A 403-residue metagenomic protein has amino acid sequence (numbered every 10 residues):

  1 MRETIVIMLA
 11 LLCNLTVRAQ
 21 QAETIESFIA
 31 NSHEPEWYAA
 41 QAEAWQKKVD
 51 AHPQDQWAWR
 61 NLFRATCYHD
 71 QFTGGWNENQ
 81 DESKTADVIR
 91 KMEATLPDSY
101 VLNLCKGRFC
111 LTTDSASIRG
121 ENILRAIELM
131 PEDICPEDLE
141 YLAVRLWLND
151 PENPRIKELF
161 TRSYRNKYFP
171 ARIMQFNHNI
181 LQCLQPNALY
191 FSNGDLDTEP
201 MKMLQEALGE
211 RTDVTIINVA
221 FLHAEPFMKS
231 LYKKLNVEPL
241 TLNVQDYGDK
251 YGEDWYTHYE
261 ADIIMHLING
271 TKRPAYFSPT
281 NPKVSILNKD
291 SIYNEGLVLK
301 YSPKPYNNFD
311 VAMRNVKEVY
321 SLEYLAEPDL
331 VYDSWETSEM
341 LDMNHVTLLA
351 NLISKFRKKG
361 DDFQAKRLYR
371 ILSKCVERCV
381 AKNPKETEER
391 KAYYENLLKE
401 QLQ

Functional and structural regions predicted by a protein language model:
M1-E23: Bacterial Sec-dependent N-terminal signal peptides
I5-M8, Q175-H178, E199-M203: Contiguous, well-ordered alpha-helical segments that form the cores/surfaces of helical PPI scaffolds
Q20-P186, E206-Q403: ER/secretory pathway lumenal C-terminal domains and tails of membrane proteins involved in glycoprotein biogenesis
L189-M201, S278-S285: Short periplasmic/luminal acceptor-recognition loop of GT-C membrane glycosyltransferases, typified by
